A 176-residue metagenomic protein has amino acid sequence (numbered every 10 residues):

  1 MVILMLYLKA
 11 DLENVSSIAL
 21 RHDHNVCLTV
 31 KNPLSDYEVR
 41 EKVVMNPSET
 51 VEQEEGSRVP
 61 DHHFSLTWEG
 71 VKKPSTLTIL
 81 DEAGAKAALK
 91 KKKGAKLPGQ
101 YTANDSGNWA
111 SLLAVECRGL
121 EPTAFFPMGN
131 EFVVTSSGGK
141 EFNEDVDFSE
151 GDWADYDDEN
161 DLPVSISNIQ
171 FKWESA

Functional and structural regions predicted by a protein language model:
M1, K86-A95, K140, E150 (+1 more regions): Polar low-complexity intrinsically disordered regions
V2-D23, W173: Eukaryotic endomembrane contact-site and trafficking scaffolds
I3, I18, I79, I166-I169: Weak global preference for isoleucine
E13-N25, K31-A124: Structured domain cores in non-transmembrane regions
G107, L113-A176: Glycine-rich, aromatic-bearing surface loops/beta-hairpins
